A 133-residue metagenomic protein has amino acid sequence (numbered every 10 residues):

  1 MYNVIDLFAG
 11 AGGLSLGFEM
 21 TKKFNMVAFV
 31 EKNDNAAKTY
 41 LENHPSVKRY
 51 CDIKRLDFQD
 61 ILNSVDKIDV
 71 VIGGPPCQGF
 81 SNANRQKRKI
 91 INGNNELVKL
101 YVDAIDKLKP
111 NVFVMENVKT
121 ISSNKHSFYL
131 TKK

Functional and structural regions predicted by a protein language model:
M1-K133: Conserved active-site and SAM-binding loop architecture of S-adenosyl-L-methionine-dependent nucleic-acid
